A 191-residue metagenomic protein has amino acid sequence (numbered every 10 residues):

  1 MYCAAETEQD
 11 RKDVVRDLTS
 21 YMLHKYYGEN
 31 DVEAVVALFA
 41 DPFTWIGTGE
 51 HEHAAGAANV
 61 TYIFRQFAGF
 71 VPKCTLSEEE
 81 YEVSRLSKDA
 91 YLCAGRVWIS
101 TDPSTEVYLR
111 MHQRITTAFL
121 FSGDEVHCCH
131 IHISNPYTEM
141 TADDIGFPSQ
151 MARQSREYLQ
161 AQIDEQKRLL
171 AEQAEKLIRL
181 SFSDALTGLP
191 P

Functional and structural regions predicted by a protein language model:
M1-L38: Short, low-complexity N-terminal intrinsically disordered segments enriched in polar/charged residues
T19-L23, F39, V60-F64, G95-V97: Hydrophobic alpha-helical core bundles mediating ligand binding, dimerization, or RNAP-core interactions
V32-S87: A solvent-exposed, acidic/Ser-Thr-rich amphipathic alpha-helical stretch
K88-G123: Exposed beta-sheet edge and beta->alpha loop/turn motif
H112-A142: Short beta-strand edge/turn micro-motifs at domain boundaries
I145-Q173, L180: Amphipathic coiled-coil signal-transmission "stalk" helices
E175-P191: Conserved nucleotide-binding and Mg2+-coordinating catalytic segments in signaling enzymes
